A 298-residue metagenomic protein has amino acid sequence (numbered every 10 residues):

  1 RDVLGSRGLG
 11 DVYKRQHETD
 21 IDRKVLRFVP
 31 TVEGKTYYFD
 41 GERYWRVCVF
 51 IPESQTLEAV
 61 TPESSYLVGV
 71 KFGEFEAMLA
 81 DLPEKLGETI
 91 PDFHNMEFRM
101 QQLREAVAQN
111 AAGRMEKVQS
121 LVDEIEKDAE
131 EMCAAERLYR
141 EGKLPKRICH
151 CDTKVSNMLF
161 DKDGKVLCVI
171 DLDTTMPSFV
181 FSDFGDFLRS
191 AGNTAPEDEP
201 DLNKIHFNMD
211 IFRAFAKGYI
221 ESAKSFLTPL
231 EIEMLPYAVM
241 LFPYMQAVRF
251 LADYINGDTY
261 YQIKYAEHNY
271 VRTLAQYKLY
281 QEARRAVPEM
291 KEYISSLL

Functional and structural regions predicted by a protein language model:
D2-Y13: Single conserved hydrophobic/aromatic residue that forms the stacking wall/gate of nucleotide- or nucleobase-binding
D11-R23, M78: Structural motif at the C-terminus of the N-lobe alphaC helix and the adjacent alphaC-beta4 loop of the Hanks-type
T19-K35: Conserved HxN/HPN-centered segment at the entrance to the catalytic loop of eukaryotic protein kinase-like domains
K24, R46, R147, K165-C168: Protein kinase-like catalytic core scaffold
P30-S65: Conserved structural core of kinase catalytic domains
S54-Y66, D81-H150, V155-D163, L241 (+4 more regions): ATP-dependent phospho-/nucleotidyl transfer catalytic cores
S156-T194: Catalytic activation segment of kinase domains across protein kinase-like and atypical kinase folds
F181-S225, L241-Y260: Active-site activation/catalytic loop segments of kinase-like enzymes and analogous catalytic loops in related
